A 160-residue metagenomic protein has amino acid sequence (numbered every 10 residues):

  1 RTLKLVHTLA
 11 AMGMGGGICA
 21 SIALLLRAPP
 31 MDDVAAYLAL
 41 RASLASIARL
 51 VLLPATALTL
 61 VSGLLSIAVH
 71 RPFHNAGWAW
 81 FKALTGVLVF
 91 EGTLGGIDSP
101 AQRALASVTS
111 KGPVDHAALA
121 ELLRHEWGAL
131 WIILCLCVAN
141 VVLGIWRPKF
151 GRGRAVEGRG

Functional and structural regions predicted by a protein language model:
R1-G160: Polytopic transmembrane helical bundles with strong interfacial aromatic enrichment
